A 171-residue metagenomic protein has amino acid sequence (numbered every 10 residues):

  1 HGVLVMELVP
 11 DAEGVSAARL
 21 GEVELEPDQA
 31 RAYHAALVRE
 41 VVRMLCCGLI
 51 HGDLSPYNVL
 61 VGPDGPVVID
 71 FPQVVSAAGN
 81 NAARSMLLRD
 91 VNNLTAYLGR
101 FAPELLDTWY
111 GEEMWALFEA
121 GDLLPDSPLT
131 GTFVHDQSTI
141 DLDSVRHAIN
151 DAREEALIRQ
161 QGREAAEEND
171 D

Functional and structural regions predicted by a protein language model:
H1-Y33: Conserved structural core of kinase catalytic domains
V9, D70-V75: Activation of the activation-loop gatekeeper triad in protein kinase-fold domains
E13, S76, A96: Conserved protein kinase catalytic core
A36, R43-C47, V67, S85 (+1 more regions): Regulatory N- and C-terminal appendages and interdomain linkers associated with kinase/kinase-like NTP transferase
C46-P56, V61: Catalytic-loop of the protein kinase fold
N58-D70: Conserved protein kinase catalytic/activation segment
V75-A82: Short beta-alpha connecting loops at secondary-structure transitions that line or flank enzyme active sites
